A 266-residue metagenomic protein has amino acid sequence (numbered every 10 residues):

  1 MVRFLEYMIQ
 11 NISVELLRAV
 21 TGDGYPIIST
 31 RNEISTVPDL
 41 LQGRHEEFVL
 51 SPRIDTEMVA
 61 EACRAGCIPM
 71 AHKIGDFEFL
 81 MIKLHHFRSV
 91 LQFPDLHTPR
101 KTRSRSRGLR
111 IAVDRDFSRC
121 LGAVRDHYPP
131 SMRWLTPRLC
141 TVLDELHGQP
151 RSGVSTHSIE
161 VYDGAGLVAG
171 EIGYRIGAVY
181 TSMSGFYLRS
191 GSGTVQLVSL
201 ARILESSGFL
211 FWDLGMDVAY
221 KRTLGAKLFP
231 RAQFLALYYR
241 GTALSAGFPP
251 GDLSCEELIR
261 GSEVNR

Functional and structural regions predicted by a protein language model:
M1-R266: N-acyltransferase acceptor-side catalytic subdomain
